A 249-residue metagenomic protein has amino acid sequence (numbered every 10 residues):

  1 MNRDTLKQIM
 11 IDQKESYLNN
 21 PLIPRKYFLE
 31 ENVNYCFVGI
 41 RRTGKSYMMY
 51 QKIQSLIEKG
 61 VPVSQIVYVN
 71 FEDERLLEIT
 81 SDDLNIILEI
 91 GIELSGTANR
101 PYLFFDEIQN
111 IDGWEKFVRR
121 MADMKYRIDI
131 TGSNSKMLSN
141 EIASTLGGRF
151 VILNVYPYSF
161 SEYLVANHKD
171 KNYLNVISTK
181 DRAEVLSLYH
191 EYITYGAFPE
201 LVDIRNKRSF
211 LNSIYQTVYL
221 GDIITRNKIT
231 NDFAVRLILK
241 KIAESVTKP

Functional and structural regions predicted by a protein language model:
N2-Q13, S161-P249: Interdomain hinge/linker elements that couple catalytic modules in large macromolecular machines
Q13-V33: Pre-Walker A adenine-sensing motif
F37: Hydrophobic anchor at the beta1->P-loop junction of P-loop NTPases
K45-S46: Conserved lysine of the Walker
V67-N99: Short glycine-rich substrate-engagement loop in P-loop NTPases that contacts/grips substrate
R120, K136-I152, L164-K169: Short regulatory helix/loop adjacent to the ATP-binding pocket of P-loop NTPases
R127-S133, N154, Y163: Structural recognition of the conserved hydrophobic beta-strand(s) that form the central parallel beta-sheet of P-loop
